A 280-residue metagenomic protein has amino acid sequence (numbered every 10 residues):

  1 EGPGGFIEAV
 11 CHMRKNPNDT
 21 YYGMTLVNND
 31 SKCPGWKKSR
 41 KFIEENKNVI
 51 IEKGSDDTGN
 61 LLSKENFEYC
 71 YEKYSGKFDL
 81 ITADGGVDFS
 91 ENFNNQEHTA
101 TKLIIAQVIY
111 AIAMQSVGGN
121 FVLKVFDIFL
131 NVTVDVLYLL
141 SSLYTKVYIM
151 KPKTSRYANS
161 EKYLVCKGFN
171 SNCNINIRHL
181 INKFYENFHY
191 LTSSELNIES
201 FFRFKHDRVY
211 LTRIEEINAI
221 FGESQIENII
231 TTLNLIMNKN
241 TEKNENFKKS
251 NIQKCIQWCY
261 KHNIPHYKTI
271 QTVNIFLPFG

Functional and structural regions predicted by a protein language model:
E1-F89, N94-I112, F129: The AdoMet/dcAdoMet-binding core of the Class I SAM-like
G2, F121, F221: Conserved tryptophan-centered aromatic signature that marks the ligand-binding surface of SH3 and related Trp-rich
F6-A9, Q107, V132-L143, E161-V165 (+1 more regions): Alpha-helical scaffold elements adjacent to nucleotide-binding pockets in ATP/GTP-utilizing enzyme cores
E8, C33-P34, L123-K124, T133-V134 (+2 more regions): Intrinsically disordered, low-complexity regions enriched in proline, serine, glycine and charged residues
E8, K153-G280: C-terminal lobe and adjacent flexible extensions of AdoMet/dcAdoMet transferase-like proteins
Y22, T82, V122-K124, Y148 (+1 more regions): Beta-strand cores of modular interaction/reader domains in eukaryotic scaffold and signaling proteins, especially PDZ
L26, F126-D127, P152-K153: Short, ordered loop/turn segments at secondary-structure junctions
N94-I149: Conserved Class I SAM-dependent methyltransferase catalytic core
